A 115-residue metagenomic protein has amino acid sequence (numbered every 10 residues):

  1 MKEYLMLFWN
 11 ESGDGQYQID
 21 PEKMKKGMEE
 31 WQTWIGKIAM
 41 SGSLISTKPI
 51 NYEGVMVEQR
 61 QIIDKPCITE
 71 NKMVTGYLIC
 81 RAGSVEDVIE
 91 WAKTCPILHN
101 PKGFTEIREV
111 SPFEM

Functional and structural regions predicted by a protein language model:
M1-M115: Conserved, structured core segments of small domains
